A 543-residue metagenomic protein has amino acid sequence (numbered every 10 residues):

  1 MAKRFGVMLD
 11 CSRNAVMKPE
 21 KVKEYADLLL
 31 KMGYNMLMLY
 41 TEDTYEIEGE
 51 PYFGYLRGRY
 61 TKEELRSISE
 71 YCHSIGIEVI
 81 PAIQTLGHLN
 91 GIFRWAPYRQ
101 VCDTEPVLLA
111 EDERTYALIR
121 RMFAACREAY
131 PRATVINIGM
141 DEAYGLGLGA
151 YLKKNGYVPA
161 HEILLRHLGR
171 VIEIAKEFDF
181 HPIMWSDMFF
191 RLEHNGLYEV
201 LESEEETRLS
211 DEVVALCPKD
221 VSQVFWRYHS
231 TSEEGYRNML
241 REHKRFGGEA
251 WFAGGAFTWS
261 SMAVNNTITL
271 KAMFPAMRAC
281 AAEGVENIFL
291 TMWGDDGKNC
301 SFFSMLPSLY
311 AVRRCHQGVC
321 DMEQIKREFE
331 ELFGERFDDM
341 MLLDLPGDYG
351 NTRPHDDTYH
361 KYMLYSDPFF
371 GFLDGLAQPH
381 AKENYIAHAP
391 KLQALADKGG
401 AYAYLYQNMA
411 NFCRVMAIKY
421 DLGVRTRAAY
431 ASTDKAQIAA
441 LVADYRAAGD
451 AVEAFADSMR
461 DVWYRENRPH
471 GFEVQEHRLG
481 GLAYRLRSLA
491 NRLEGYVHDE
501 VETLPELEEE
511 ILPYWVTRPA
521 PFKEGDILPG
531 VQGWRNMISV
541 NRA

Functional and structural regions predicted by a protein language model:
M1-M38: N-terminal structural segment of carbohydrate-active enzymes
M1-R13, Y98, W251-S260: N-terminal small/glycine-rich loop or linker at the start of catalytic domains across soluble metabolic enzymes
A2-R4, L30-M32, M36-E78, T85-A117 (+5 more regions): Aromatic- and acidic-residue-enriched carbohydrate-binding clefts of CAZyme catalytic domains
L9-C11, T41-D43, P81-T85, M140-E142 (+4 more regions): A cross-domain feature marking catalytic cores of carbohydrate-active enzymes and several ubiquitous metabolic/repair
N14, Y45-I47, G145, F257-S260: A short, flexible beta-alpha/helix-coil linker loop
A15-M17, A110, G147-L148, S261-A263: A generic structural signal for short coil/turn motifs at secondary-structure boundaries
P19-D27, S67-E70, G76, Y116-E128 (+2 more regions): Substrate-binding groove of N-acetylhexosamine-processing glycoside hydrolases
